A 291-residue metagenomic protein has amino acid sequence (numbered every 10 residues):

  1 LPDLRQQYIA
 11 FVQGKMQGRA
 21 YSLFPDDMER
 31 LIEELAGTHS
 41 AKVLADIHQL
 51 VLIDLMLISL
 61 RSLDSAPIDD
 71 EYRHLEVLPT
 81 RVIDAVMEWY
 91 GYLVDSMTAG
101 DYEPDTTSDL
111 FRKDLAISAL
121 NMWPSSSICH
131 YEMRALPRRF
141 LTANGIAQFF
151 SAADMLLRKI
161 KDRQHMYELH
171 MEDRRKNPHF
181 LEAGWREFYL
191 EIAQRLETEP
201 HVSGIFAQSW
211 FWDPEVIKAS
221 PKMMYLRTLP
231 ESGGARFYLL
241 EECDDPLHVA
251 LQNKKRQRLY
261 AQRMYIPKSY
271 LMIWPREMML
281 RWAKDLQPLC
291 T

Functional and structural regions predicted by a protein language model:
L1-N177, E197-G204, E215-T291: Non-catalytic substrate-recognition and accessory regions of acyl/acetyltransferase enzymes
N177-L196: Conserved acetyl-CoA-binding loop-helix of GNAT-fold acetyltransferases
W210-W212: An acidic- and aromatic-residue-enriched active-site/binding cleft used to recognize and process polar
